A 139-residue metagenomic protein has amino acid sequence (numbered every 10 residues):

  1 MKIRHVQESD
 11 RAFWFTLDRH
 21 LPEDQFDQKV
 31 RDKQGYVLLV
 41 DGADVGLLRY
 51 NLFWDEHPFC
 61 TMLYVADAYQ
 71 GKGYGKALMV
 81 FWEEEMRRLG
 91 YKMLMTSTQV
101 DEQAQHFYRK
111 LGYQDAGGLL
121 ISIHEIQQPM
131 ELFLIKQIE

Functional and structural regions predicted by a protein language model:
M1-I3: Extreme N-terminal starter segment of soluble prokaryotic enzymes
H5-M62, A66-D67, M79, E85 (+2 more regions): Acetyl-CoA-dependent GNAT
K33-G35, P129-F133: Short hydrophobic/aromatic beta-strand or adjacent loop that forms the aromatic wall/cage of a ligand/substrate-binding
G71-M79: Glycine-rich acyl-CoA binding loop
M86-T98: Conserved GNAT acetyl-CoA-binding A-motif
M95-S97, Q114-E131: Conserved catalytic-core motifs of GNAT/GCN5-like acyltransferases
A104: Helix-turn-helix
Y108-R109, Y113: Conserved active-site tyrosine of GNAT-family acetyltransferases
